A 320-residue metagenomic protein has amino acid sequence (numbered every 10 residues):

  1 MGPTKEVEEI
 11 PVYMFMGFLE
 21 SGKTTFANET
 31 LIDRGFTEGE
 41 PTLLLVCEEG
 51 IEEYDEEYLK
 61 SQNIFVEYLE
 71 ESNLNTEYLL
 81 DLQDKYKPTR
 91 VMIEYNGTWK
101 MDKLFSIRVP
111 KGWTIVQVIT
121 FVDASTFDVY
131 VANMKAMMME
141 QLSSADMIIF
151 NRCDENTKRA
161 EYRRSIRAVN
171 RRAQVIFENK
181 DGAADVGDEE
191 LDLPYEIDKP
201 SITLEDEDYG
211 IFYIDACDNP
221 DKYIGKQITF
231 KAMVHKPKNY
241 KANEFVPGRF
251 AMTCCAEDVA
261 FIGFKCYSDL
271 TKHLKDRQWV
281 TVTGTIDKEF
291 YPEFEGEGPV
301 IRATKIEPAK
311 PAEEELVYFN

Functional and structural regions predicted by a protein language model:
G2-M16, S21-Q117, F121-D128: Nucleotide-state-sensitive switch-loop elements of NTP-binding domains
F18, T25, E40, T120 (+3 more regions): OB-fold and OB-like single-stranded nucleic-acid-recognition modules and their adjacent interaction interfaces
N133-M137: Charged helix-capping and loop-helix junction motifs
